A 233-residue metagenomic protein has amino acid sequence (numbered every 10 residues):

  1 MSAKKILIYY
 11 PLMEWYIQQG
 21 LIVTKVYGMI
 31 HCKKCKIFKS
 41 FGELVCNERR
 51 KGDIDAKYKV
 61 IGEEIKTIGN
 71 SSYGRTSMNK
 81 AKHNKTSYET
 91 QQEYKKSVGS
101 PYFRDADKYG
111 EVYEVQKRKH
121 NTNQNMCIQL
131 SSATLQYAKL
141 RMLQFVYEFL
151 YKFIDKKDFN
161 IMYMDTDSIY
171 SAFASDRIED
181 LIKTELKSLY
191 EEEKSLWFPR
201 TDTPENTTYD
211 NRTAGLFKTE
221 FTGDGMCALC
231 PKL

Functional and structural regions predicted by a protein language model:
M1-L233: Conserved acidic
